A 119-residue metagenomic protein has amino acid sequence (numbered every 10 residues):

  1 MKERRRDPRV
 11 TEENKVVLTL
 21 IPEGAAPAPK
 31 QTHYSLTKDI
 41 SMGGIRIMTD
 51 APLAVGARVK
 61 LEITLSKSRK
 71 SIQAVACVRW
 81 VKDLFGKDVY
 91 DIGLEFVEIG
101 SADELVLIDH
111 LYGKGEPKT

Functional and structural regions predicted by a protein language model:
M1-I40, Y112-T119: N-terminal helix initiation/capping motif
E12, H33, V59, I72-A74 (+1 more regions): Hydrophobic core residues within well-ordered beta-strands of beta-rich domains
V16-L20, R58-R69: Short conserved beta-strand and strand-loop elements enriched in small hydrophobics with frequent Asp/Gly
I21, M42, V81-G86: Short, conserved beta-turn/loop elements at beta-strand boundaries and strand-helix junctions
G24-V55, K60-E62, G93: Short strand-loop-strand
A26-P27, A54-V55, S68-K70, L84-G86: Short glycine/serine/proline-enriched coil/turn segments at secondary-structure junctions
S35, Q73-K82: Short beta-strand-centered aromatic/proline hotspots
V89-L107: Short solvent-exposed strand/turn elements
